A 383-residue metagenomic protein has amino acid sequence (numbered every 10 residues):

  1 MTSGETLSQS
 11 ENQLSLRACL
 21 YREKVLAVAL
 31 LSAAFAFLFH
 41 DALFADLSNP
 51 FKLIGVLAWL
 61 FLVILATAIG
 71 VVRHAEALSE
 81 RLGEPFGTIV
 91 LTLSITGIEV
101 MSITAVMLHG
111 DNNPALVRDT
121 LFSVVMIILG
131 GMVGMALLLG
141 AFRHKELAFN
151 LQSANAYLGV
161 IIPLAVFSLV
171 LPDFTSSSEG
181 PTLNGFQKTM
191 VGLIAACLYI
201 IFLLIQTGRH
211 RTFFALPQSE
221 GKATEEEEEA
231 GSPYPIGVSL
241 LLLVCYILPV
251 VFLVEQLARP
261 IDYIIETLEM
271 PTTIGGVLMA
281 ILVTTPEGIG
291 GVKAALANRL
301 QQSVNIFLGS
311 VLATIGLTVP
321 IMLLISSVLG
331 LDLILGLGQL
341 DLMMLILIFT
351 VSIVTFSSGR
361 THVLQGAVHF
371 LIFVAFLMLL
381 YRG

Functional and structural regions predicted by a protein language model:
T2-G383: Hydrophobic alpha-helical segments, chiefly the membrane-spanning helices and signal/signal-anchor peptides
